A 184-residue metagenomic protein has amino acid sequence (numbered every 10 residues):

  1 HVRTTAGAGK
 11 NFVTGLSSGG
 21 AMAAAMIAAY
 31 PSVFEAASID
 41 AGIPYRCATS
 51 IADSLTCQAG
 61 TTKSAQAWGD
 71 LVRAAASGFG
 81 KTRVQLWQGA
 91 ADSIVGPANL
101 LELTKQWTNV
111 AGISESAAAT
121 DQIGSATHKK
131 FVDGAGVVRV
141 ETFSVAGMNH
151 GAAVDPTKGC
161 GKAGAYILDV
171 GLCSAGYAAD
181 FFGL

Functional and structural regions predicted by a protein language model:
H1, A21-A25, A29-S32, A98-Q106 (+3 more regions): Extracytoplasmic/secreted proteins, especially bacterial periplasmic and envelope-associated proteins
H1-A21, A28-F34, F79: Gly/Ser-rich "nucleophile elbow"/oxyanion-hole loop immediately N-terminal to the catalytic nucleophile in hydrolases
V13-G15, D40, W87: Short beta-strand immediately N-terminal to the catalytic nucleophile in serine-hydrolase-like folds
G20, I39, A48: Localized chelating/binding microdomains that coordinate divalent metal ions or stabilize phosphate-bearing
A25, A37, A90-I94, G164-L168: Second-shell loop/turn segments in exported
V33-P44: A conserved short beta-strand
G42-A153: The feature captures the conserved acid-bearing segment of alpha/beta-hydrolase catalytic domains
G159-L184: Catalytic active-site module of serine/aspartate enzymes centered on a nucleophile-bearing elbow/loop
